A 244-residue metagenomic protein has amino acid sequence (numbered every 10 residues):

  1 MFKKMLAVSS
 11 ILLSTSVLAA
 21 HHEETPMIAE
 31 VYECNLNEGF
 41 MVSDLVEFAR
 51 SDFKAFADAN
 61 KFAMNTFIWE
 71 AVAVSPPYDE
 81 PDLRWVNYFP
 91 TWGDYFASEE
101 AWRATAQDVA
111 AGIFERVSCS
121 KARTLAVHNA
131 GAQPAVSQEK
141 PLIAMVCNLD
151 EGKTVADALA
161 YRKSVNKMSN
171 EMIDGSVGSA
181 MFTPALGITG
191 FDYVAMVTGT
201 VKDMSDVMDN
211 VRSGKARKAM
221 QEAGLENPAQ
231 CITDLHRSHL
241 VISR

Functional and structural regions predicted by a protein language model:
M1-A19: Gram-negative bacterial Sec-dependent N-terminal signal peptides
A19-R244: Short S/T/G/P-rich N-terminal loop/turn motif that feeds into the first structured element of a domain
